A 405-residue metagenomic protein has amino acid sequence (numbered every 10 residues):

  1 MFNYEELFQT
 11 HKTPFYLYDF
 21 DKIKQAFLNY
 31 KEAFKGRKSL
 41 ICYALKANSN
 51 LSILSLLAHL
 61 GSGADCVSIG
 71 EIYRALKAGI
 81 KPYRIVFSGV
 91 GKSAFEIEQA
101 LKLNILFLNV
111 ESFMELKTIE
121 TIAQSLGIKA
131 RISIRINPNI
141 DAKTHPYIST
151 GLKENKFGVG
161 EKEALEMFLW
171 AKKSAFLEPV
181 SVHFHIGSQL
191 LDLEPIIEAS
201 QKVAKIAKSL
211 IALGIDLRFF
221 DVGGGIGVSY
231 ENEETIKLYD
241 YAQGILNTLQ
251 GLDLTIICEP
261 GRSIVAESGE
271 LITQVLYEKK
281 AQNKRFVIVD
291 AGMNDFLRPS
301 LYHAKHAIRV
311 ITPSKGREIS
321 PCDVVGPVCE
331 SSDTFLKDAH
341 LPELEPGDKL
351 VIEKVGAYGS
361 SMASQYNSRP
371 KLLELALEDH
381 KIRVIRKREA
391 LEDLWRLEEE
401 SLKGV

Functional and structural regions predicted by a protein language model:
M1-A130, K172-E178, K205, S209-A212 (+2 more regions): A charged N-terminal "starter" segment
F2, F8, G244-L246, D253-V405: Charged (often Lys/Glu-rich) extended helix/loop segments that serve as interaction or gating elements
F2, Y18-Q25, N48, M114 (+12 more regions): Conserved active-site and cofactor/substrate-binding residues in soluble primary-metabolism enzymes
I23, K46, S68, A100 (+7 more regions): Conserved, mostly hydrophobic/aromatic
A44-N50, V67-G70, V90-K92, E111-F113 (+7 more regions): Active-site beta-loop-alpha junctions enriched in small/polar residues
G63, V86, F107-N109, S133-R135 (+8 more regions): Structured core elements
K77-I80, L101-K102, Q124-I128, Y147-S149 (+8 more regions): Solvent-exposed alpha-helices and their adjacent loops that cap or buttress functional pockets in soluble metabolic
N139-Y277, N367, E378: Active-site loop/helix belt of alpha/beta enzymes
